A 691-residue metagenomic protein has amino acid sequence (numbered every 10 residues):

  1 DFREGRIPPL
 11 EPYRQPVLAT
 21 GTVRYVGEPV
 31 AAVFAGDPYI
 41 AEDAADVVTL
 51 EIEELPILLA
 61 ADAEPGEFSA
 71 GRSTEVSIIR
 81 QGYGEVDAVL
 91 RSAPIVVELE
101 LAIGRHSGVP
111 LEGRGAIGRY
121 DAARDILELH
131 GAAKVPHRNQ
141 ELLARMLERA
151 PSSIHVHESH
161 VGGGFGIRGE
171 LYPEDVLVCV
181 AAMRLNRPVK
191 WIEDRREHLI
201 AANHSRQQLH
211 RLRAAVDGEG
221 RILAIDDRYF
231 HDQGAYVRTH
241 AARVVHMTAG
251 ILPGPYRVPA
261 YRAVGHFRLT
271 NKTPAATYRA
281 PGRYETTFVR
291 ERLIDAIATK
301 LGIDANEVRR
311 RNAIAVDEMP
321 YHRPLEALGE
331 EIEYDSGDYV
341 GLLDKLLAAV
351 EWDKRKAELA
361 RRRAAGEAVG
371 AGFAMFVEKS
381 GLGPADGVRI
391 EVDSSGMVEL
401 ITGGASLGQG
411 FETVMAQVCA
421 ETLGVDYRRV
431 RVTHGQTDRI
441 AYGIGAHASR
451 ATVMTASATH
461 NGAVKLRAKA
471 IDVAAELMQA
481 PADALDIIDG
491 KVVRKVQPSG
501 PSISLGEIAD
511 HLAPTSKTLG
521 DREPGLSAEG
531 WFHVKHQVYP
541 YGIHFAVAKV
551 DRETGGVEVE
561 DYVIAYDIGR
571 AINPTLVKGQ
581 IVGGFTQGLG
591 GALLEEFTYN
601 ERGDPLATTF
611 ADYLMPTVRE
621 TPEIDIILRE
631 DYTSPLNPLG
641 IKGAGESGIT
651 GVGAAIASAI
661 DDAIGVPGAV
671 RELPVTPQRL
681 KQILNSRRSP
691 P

Functional and structural regions predicted by a protein language model:
D1-P8, A44-V47, Q140-L142, F165-L171 (+11 more regions): Short acidic, glycine/serine/threonine-rich loops at helix termini
D1-S73, L99: Flexible, low-hydrophobicity surface segments
R3-G5, S92-H106, W191-H198, A241 (+2 more regions): Short Pro/Gly-enriched beta-strand edge/turn motifs at strand-loop
P8-P9, Y13, E75-A116, A122 (+4 more regions): Glycine-rich loop/linker segments at domain edges
T20, E112-I117, L209, G370 (+3 more regions): Short glycine-rich loop/turn motifs
V86-L147, A371-M397, T402, Q409: Conserved beta-alpha junction segments in alpha/beta enzyme cores
E148-S153, M183-V189, G218, V244-G372 (+3 more regions): C-terminal catalytic domains of large/alpha subunits in multi-subunit enzymes
G164-N186, K190-I192, F411-V418: Thiamine diphosphate
